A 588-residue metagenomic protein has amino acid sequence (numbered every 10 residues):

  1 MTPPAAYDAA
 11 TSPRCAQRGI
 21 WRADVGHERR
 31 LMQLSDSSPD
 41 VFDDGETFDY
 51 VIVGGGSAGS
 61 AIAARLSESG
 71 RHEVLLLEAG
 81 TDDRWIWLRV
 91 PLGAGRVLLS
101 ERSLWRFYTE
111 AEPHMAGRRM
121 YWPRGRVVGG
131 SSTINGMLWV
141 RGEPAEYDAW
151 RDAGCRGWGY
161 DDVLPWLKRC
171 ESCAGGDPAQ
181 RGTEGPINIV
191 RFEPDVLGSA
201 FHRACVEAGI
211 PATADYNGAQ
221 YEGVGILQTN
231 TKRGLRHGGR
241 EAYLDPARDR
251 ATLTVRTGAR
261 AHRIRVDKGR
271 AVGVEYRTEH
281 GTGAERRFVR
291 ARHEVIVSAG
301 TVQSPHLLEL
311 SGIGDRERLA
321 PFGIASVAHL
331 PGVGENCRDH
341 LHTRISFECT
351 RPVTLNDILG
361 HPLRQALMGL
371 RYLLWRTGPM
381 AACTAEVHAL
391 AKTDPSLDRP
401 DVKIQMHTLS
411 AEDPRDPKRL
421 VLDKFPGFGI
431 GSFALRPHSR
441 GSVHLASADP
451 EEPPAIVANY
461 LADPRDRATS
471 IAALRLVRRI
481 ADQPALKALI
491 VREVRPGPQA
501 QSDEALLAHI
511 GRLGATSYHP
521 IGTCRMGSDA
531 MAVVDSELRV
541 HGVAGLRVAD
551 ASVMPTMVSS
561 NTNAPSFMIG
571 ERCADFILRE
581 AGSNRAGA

Functional and structural regions predicted by a protein language model:
E28-F48, L164, C170-G218, G225-L227 (+3 more regions): FAD-dependent oxidoreductase catalytic-site/capping-region signature
L31-K168, V327-L330, H340-C349: N-terminal glycine-rich phosphate/pyrophosphate-binding loop and immediately adjacent elements
I52, G56-S57, A61, V196 (+3 more regions): Residue-level detector of alpha-helix initiation sites
S69-R71, G80-D83, C155, E171 (+4 more regions): Acidic glycine-/aspartate-rich tracts in secreted/extracellular proteins
E73, G80-D83, I264, V274-M368 (+2 more regions): Glycine-rich loop(s) and the adjacent beta-strand/alpha-helix scaffold that form part
R84, E146, R151-A271, E279 (+1 more regions): Conserved redox-cofactor binding core of oxidoreductases
